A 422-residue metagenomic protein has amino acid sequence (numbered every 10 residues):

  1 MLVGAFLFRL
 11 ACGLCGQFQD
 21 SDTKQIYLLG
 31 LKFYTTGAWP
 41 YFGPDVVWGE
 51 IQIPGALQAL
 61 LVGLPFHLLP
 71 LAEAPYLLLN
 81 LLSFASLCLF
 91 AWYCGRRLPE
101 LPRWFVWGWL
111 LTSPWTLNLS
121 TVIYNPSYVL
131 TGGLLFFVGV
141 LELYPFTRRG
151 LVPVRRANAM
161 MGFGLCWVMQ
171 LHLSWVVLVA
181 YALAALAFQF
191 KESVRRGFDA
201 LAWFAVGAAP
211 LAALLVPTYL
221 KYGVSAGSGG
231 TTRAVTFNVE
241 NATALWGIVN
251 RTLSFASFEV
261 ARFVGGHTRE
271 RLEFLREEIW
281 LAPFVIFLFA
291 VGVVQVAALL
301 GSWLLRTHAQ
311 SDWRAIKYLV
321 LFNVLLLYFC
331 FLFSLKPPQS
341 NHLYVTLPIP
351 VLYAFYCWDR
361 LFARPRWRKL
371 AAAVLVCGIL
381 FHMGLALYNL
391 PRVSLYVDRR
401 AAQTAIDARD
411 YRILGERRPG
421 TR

Functional and structural regions predicted by a protein language model:
L2, W358-N389: Signature aromatic-anchored transmembrane alpha helix within multi-pass, membrane-resident enzymes that catalyze glycan
L2-F6, L110, L165, A290-Q295 (+2 more regions): Transmembrane alpha-helix segments characteristic of polytopic inner-membrane glycan-assembly/cell-envelope
F8-C12, K24-E50, A56-L60, L64: Extracytosolic helix-loop segments that constitute the early lumenal/periplasmic catalytic or substrate-binding loops
D20, T121-V129: Short acidic/glycine- and proline-prone juxtamembrane loop motifs at membrane-interface regions of multi-pass membrane
L78-R103, L135-G139, V294-L300: Transmembrane-helix motifs of polytopic, lipid-linked glycan transferases
R96-P102, T147-R155, F190-A202, R269-F322 (+1 more regions): Membrane-interface helix-loop-helix junctions at transmembrane boundaries of multi-pass membrane enzymes, predominantly
P153-L173, A184, L327-Y328: Membrane-interface alpha helices of multi-pass inner-membrane proteins
V179, L183-V293: Transmembrane-lumen/periplasm boundary regions of multi-pass, lipid-linked membrane glycan transferases
